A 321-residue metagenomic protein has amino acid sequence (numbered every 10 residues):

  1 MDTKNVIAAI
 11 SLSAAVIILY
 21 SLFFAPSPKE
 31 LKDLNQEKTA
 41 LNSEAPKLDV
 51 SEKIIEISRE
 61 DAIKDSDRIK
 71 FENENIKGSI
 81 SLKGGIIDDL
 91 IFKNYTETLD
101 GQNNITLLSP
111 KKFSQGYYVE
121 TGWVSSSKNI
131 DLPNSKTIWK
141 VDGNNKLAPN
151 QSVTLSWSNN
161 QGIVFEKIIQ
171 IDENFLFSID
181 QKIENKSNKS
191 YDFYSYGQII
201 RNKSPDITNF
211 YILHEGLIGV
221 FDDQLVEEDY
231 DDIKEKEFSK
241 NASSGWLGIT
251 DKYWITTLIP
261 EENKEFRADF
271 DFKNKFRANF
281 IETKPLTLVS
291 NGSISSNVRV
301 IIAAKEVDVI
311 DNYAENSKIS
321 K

Functional and structural regions predicted by a protein language model:
M1, A40, D142-N144: Aromatic/His-enriched, Gly/Pro-containing loop or helix-boundary segments that lie immediately adjacent to catalytic
M1-A9: Membrane interfacial helix-start segments of signal peptides and signal-anchor transmembrane helices
I10-S21: Hydrophobic membrane-insertion alpha-helices, especially the h-region of bacterial N-terminal signal peptides
S13, F24-L107: Juxtamembrane extramembrane loops of integral membrane proteins
E72-N75, S79-S320: Soluble non-transmembrane domains of integral membrane proteins
